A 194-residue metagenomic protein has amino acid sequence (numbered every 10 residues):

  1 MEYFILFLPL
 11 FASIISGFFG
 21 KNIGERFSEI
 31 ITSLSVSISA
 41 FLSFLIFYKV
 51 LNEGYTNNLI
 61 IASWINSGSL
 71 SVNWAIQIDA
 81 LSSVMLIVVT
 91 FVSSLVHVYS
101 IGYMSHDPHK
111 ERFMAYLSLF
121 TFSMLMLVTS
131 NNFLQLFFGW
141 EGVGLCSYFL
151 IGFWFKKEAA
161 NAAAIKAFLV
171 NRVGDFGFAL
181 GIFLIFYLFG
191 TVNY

Functional and structural regions predicted by a protein language model:
M1-Y194: ...captures the hydrophobic TM-helix bundle architecture rather than a specific catalytic motif, and can also fire on
